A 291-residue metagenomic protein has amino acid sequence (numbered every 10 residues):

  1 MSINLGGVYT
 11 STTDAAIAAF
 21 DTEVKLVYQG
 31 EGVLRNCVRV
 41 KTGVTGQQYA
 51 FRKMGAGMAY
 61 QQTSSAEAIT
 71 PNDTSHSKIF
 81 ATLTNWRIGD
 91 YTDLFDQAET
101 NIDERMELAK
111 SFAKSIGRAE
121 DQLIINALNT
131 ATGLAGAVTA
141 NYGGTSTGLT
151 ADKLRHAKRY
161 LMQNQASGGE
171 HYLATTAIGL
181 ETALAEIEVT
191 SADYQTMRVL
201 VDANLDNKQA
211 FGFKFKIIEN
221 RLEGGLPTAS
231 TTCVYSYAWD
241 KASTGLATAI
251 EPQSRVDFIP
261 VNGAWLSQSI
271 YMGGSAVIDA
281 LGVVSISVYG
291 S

Functional and structural regions predicted by a protein language model:
S2-T10, D14-N36, V40-M58, T74-T82 (+5 more regions): Sequence/fold signature of self-assembling virion shell proteins
S65-S75: Active-site-surrounding "flap" and adjacent substrate/cofactor-binding loops of secreted or lumenal enzymes, prototyped
L94-N164, S285-S291: Alpha-helical scaffold segments that mediate packing/assembly in large oligomeric complexes
N129-T130, I178-T182, G212, L222-G224: Short, catalytically relevant binding-site loops at active-site mouths
G133-L205: Extended, solvent-exposed, turn-rich assembly/linker loops in the middle of proteins
